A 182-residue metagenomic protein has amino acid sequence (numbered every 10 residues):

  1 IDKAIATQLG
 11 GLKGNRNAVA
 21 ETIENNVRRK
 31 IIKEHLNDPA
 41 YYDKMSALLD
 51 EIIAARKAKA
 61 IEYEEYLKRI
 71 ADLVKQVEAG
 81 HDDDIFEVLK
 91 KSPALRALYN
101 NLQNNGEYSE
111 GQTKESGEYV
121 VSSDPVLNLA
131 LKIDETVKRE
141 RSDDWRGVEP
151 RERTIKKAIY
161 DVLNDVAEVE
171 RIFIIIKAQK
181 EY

Functional and structural regions predicted by a protein language model:
I1-Y182: Catalytic cores and motor modules of nucleic-acid processing enzymes
